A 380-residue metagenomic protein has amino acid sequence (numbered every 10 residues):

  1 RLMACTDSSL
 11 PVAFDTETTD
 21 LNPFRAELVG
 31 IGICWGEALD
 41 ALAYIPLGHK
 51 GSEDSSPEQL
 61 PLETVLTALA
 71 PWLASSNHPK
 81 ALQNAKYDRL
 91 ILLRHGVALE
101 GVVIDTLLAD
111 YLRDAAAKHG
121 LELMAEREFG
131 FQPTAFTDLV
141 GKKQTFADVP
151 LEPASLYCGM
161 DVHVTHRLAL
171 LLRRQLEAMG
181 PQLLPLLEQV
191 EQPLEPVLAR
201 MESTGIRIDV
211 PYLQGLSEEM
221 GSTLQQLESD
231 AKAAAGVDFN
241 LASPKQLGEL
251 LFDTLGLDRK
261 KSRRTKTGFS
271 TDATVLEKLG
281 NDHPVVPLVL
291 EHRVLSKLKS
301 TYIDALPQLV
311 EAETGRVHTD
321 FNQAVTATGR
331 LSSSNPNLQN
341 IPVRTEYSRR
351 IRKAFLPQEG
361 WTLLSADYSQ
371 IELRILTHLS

Functional and structural regions predicted by a protein language model:
R1-S56, A74, L99-E100, A116 (+5 more regions): Conserved "right-hand" nucleotidyltransferase catalytic core of DNA-directed polymerases
L2-C5, Q59-N77: Short, basic/hydrophobic alpha-helical segments
A13, N77-A85, L363-S365: Acidic beta-strand-to-loop metal/phosphate-binding motif
P79-L90, Y111-R113: Acidic, metal-coordinating catalytic cores used for nucleic-acid/nucleotide bond scission and strand-transfer chemistry
Y87-R94, L250, I375: Phosphate- and divalent-cation-binding pockets in alpha/beta enzyme and binding domains that engage nucleotide-derived
A98-D114: Conserved beta-strand -> loop -> alpha-helix junction used to position metal-binding or nucleic-acid-contacting
F129-T137: Proline-centered turn/helix-capping motifs that create local helix->coil transitions or kinks
L379: Detector for conserved single-position "signature" residues within domains
